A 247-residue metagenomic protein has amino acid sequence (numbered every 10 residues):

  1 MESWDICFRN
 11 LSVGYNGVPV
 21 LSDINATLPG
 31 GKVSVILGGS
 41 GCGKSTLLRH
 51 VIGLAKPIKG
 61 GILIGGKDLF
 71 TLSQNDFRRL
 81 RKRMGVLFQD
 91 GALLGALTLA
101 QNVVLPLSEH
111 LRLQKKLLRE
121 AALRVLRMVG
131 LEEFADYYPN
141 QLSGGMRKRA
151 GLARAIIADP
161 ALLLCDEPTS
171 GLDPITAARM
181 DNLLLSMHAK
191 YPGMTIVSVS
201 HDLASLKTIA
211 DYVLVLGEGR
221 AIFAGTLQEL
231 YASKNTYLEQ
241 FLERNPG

Functional and structural regions predicted by a protein language model:
I52: Helix-to-loop junction immediately C-terminal to a conserved catalytic motif
K67-D68, K115-E133: Conserved ABC ATPase "signature" region
Y138-L142, M146: Conserved ABC ATPase signature
I157-A161: A short, proline-enriched helix->beta-strand linker immediately N-terminal to the Walker B motif in ABC-type P-loop
L163-D166: Catalytic Walker B motif of ABC-type/P-loop ATPase nucleotide-binding domains
P174-T176: Helix N-cap at the start of a conserved alpha-helix in ABC-type nucleotide-binding domains
A178-P192: Helical segment within the ABC ATPase nucleotide-binding domain
